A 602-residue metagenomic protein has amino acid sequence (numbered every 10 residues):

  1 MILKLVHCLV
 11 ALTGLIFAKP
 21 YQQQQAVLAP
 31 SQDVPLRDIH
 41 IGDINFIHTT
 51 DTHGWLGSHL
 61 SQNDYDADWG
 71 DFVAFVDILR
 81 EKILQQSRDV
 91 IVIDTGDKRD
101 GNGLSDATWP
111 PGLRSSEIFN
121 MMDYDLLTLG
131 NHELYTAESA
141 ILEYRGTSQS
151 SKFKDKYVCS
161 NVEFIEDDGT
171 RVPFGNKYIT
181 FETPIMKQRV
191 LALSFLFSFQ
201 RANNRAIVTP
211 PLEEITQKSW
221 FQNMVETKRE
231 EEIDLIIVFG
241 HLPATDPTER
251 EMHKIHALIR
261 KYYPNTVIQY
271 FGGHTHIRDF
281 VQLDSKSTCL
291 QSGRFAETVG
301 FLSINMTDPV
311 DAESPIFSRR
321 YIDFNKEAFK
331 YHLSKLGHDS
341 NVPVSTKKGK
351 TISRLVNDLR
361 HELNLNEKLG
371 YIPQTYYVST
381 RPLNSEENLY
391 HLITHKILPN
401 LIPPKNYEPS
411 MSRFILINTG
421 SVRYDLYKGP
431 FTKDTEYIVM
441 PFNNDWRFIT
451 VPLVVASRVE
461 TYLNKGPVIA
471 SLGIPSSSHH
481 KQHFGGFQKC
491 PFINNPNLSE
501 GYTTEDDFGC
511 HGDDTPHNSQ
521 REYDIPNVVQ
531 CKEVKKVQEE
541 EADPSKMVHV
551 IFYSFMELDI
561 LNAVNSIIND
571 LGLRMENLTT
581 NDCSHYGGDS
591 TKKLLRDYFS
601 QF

Functional and structural regions predicted by a protein language model:
M1, M121-M122, M186, M224 (+7 more regions): Detector for methionine-enriched segments
M1-L9: Classical eukaryotic N-terminal signal peptides for Sec-dependent ER targeting/secretion, especially the positively
H7, G14-I47, D64-A67, D77 (+3 more regions): Non-catalytic terminal accessory segments
K19-A312: Acidic, metal/ion-coordinating pockets
W55, G101, A312-P315, E327-F329 (+2 more regions): A generic signature of intrinsically disordered, low-complexity regions enriched in glycine/proline and charged/polar
L196-S198, F239, P315-L336: Short, solvent-exposed aromatic-acidic interface loops
D234, H256, S285-C289, V299-F301 (+2 more regions): Compact beta-rich and alpha/beta scaffold cores in large eukaryotic transport/transcription complexes and associated
